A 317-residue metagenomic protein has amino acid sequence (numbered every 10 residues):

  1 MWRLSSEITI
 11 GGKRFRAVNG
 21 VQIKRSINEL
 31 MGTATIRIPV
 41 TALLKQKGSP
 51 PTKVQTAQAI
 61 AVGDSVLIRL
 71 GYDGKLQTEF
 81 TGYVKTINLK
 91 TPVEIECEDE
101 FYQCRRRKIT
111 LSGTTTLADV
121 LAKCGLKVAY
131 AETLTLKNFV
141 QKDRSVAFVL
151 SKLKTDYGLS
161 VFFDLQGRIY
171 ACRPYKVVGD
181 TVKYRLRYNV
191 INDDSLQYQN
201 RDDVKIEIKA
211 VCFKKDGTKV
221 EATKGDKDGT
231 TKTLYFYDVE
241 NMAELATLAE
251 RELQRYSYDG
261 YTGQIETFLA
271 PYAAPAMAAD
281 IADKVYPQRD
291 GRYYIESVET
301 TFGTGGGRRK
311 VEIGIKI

Functional and structural regions predicted by a protein language model:
M1-F101, I191-N192: Assembly/oligomerization scaffold segments
W2, T91-I95, D99-F101, Y130-N200: Short beta-strand-centered interaction patches in the first periplasmic/extracellular domains of large envelope
V21-Q55, N192-I317: An acidic/polar, Gly/Ser/Thr-rich interaction patch typically located in mid-to-C-terminal regions of proteins
A59-A61, Q77, T110-A118, F139-A147 (+1 more regions): Solvent-exposed, acidic/flexible segments
G82-T91, Y175-V177, R292-T304: Short, compositionally biased
R105-K108, A118-Q141: N-terminal export/assembly leaders
T114-K123, R144-Y157, V211: Polar, S/T/G-rich
